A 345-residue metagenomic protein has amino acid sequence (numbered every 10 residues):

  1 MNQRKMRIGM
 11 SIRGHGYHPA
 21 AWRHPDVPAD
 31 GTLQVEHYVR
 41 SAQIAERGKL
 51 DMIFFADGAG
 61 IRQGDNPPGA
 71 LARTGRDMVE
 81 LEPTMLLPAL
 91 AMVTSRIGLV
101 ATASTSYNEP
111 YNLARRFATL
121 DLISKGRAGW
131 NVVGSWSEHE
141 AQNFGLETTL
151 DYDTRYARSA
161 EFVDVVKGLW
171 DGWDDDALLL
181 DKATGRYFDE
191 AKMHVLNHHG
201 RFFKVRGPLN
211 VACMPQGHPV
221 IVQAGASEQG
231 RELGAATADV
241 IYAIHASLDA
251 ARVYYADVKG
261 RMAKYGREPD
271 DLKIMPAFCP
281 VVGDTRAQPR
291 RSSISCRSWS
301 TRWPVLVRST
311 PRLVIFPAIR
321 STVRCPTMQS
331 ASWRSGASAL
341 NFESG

Functional and structural regions predicted by a protein language model:
M1-V93, Q216-P219: N-terminal beta1-alpha1-beta2 module of alpha/beta enzyme domains
M1-Y17, Y152-G217, D249-G345: An alpha-helical appendage that flanks or caps ligand/catalytic pockets
M6-M10, I53-F55, I97-A103, G126-V132 (+3 more regions): Hydrophobic faces of well-ordered beta-strands that scaffold small-molecule active sites in alpha/beta enzyme cores
G9, V27-E36, Q43, L86-L99 (+2 more regions): Hydrophobic, small-residue-rich alpha-helical packing segments that form membrane-like cores
G16-H18, G60-G64, S106-P110, S137-E140 (+3 more regions): Flexible loop/turn segments at secondary-structure boundaries
A21-V27, L71-A72, L99-A103, A235-I244: Glycine- and acidic
G48, I123, A236-T237: Structural motif
G60-I61, V79-E82, A89-T102, Q223 (+5 more regions): Catalytic cores of nucleotide-enabled group-transfer and carboxylate-activating enzymes in metabolic and assembly-line
